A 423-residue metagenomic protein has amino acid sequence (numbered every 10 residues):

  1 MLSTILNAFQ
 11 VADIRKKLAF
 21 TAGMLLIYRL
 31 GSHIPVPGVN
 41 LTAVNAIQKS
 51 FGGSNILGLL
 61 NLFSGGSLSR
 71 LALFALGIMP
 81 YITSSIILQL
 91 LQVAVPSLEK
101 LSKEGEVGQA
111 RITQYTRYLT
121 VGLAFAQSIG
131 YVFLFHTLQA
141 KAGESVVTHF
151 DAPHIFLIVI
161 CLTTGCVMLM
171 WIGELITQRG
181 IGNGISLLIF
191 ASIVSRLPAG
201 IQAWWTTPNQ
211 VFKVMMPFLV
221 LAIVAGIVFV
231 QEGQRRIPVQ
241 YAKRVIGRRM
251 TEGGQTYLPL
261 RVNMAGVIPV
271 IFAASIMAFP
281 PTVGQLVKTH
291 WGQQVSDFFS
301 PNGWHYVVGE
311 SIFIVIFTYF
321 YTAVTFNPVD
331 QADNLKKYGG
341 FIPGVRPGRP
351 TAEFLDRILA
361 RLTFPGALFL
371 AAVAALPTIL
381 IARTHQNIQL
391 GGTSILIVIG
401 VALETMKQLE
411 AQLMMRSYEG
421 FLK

Functional and structural regions predicted by a protein language model:
M1-S102, V107-K423: N-terminal cationic and glycine-rich segments that engage phosphates or anionic surfaces
